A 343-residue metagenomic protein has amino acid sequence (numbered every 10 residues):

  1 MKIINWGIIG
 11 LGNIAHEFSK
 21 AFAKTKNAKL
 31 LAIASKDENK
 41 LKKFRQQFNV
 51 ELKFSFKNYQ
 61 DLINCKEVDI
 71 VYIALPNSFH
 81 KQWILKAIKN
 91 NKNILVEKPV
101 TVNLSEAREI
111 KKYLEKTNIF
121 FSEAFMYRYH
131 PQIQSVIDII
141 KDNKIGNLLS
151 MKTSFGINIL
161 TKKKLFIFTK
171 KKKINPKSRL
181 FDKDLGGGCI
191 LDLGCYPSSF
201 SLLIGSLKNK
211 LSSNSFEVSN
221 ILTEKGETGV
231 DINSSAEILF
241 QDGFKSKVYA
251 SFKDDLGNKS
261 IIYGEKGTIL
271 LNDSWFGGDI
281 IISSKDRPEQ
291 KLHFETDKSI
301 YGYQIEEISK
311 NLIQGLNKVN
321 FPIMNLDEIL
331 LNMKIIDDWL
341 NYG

Functional and structural regions predicted by a protein language model:
M1-N49: N-terminal Rossmann-like dinucleotide-binding module
A32, F54, I70, S150: Short, Asp-centered acidic motifs that coordinate Mg2+ and/or phosphate in catalytic or ligand-binding sites
L52-N58: Conserved SAM-binding strand-loop segment of SAM-dependent methyltransferases
I70, P76-N77, K81-R128: Beta-strand-loop-alpha-helix segment that lines the small-molecule cofactor/substrate pocket of alpha/beta enzymes
I70-Y72, E307-G343: C-terminal helix-rich "cap/oligomerization" subdomain common to oxidoreductases
H130-N214: Predominantly a Rossmann-like dinucleotide-binding segment in NAD(P)-dependent oxidoreductases
S198-G277, E306-Q314, K318: Contiguous beta-strand/loop segments that form the cofactor/metal-binding neighborhood of enzyme cores
E295-E306: Active-site loop of classical SDR/Rossmann-like NAD(P)-dependent oxidoreductases, centered on the catalytic Tyr-X3-Lys
